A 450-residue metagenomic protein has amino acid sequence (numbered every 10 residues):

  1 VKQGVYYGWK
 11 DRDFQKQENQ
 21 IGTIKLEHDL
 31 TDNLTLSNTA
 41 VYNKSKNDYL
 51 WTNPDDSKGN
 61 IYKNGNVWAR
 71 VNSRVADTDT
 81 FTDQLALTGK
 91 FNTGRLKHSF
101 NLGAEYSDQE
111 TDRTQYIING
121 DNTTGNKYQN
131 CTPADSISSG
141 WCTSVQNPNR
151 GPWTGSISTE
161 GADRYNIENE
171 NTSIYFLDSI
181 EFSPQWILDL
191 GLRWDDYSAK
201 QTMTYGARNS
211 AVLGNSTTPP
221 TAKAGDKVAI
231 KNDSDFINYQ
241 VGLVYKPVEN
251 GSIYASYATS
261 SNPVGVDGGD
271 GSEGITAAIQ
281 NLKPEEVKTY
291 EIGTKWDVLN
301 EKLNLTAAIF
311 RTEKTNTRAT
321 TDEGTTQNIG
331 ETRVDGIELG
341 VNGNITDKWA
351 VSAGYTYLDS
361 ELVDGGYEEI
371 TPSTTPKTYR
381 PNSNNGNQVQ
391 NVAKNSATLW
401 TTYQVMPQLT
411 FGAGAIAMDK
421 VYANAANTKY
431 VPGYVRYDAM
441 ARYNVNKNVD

Functional and structural regions predicted by a protein language model:
V1-D29, K44-T78, T123-N171, N316-T317: Acidic/polar loop-and-plug regions of large Gram-negative outer-membrane beta-barrel proteins
V1-Y7, Y42, K46-S57, N66-W68 (+7 more regions): Outer-membrane beta-barrel and related beta-rich outer-membrane complex signature in Gram-negative bacteria
Q17-I21, T78-A86, N169-Y175, I187 (+7 more regions): Transmembrane beta-barrel architecture of outer-membrane proteins
G22-H28, D83-G89, I174-I180, V241-Y245 (+5 more regions): Residues on the lipid-exposed face of transmembrane beta-strands in outer-membrane beta-barrel proteins
K25, D29, T35-V41, S45-W51 (+2 more regions): Membrane-embedded beta-barrel scaffold of Gram-negative outer-membrane proteins
A76, T88, F100, Y290 (+1 more regions): Conserved C-terminal beta-signal and adjacent last beta-strands/turns of outer-membrane beta-barrel proteins
T78, K97-S99, E105-Q109, Y165-K314 (+4 more regions): Structural signature of Gram-negative outer-membrane beta-barrels, strongest in the C-terminal barrel of TonB-dependent
K302, A308-E313, N328-A425: Gram-negative outer-membrane beta-barrel transporters
